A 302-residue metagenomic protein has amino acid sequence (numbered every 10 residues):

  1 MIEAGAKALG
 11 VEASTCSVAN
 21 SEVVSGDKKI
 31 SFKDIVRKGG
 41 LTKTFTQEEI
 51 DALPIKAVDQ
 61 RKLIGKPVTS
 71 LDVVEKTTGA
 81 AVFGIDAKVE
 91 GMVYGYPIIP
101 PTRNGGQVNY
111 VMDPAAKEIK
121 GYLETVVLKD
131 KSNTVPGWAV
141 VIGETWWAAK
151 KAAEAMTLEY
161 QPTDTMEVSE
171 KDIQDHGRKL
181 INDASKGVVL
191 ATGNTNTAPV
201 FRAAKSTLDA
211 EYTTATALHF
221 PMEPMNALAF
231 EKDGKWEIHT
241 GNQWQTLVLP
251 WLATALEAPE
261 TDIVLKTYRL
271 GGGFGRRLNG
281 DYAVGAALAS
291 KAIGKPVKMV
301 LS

Functional and structural regions predicted by a protein language model:
M1-S302: Structural alpha/beta core scaffold segments of enzyme domains
